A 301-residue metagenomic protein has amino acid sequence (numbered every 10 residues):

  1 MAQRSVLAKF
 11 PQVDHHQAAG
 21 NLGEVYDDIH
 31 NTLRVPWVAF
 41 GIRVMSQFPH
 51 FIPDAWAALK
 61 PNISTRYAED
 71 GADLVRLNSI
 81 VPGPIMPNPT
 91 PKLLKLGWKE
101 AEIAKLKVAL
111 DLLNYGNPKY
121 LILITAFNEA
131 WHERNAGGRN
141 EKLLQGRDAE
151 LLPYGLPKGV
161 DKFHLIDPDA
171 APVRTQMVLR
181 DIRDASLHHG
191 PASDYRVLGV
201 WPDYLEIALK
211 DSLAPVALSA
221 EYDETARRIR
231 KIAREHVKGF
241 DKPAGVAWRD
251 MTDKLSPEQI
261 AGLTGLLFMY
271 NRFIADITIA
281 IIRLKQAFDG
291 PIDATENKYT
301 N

Functional and structural regions predicted by a protein language model:
M1-N301: Hydrophobic alpha-helical segments
